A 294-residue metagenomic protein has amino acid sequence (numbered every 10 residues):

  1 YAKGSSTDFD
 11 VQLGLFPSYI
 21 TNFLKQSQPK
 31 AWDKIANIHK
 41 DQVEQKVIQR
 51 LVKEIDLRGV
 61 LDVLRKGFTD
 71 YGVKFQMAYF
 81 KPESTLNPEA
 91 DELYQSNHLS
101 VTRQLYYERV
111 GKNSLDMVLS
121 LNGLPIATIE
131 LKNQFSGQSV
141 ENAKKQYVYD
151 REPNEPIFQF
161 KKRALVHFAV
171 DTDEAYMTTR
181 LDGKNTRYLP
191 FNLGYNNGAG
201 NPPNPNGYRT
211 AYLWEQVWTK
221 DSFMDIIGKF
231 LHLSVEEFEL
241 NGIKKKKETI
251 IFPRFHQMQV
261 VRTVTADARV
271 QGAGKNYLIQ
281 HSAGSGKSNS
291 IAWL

Functional and structural regions predicted by a protein language model:
Y1-L294: ATP-dependent helicase/translocase motor core
